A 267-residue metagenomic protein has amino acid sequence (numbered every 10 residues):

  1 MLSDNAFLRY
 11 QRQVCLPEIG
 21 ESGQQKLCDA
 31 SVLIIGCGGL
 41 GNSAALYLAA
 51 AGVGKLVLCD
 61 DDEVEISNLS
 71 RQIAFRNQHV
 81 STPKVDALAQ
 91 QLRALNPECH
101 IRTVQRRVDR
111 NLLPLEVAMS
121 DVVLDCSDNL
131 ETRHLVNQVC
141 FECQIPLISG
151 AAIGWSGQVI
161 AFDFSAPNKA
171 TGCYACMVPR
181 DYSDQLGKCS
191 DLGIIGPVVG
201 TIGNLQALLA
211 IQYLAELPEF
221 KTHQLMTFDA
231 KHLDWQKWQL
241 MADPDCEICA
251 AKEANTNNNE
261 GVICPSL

Functional and structural regions predicted by a protein language model:
M1-L267: Adenine nucleotide-associated cytosolic modules
